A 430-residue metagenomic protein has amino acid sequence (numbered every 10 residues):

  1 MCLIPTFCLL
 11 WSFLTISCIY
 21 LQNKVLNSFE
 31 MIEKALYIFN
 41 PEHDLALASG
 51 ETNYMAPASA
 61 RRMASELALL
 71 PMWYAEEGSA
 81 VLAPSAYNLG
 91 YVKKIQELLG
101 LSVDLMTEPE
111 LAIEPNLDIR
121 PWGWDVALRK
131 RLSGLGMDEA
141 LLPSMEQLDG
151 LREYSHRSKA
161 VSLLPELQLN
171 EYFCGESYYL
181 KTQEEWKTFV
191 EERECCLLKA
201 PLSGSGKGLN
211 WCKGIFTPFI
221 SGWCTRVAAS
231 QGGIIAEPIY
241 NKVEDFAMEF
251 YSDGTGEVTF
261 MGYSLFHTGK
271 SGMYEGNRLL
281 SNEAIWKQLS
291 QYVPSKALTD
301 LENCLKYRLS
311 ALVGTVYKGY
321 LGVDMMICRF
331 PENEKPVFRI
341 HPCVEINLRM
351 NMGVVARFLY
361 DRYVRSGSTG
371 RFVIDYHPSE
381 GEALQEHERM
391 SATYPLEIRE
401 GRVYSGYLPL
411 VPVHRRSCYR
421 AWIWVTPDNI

Functional and structural regions predicted by a protein language model:
N27-S28, A60-Y74, L82-E185: Conserved N-proximal alpha/beta basic substrate-recognition cap immediately N-terminal to, or forming the N-lobe
E176, C196-I220, A247, S271-L289: Glycine-rich phosphate-binding loop of ATP-grasp-fold ATP-dependent ligases
V190-W211, G232-K242, V323, E345: ATP-grasp fold ATP-binding core
I220-E275, M326-F330, P336-C343: Phosphate-binding site of ATP-dependent enzymes
F250-Y307, N347-I374: ATP-dependent carboxylate/phosphate-activation module, predominantly the ATP-grasp catalytic core and closely related
F260, M273-F338, H377-R402: A long amphipathic alpha-helix within ATP-dependent nucleotide-binding catalytic cores
S366-I430: Peripheral (often C-terminal) accessory segments that flank ATP-dependent C-N-forming ligase machineries
